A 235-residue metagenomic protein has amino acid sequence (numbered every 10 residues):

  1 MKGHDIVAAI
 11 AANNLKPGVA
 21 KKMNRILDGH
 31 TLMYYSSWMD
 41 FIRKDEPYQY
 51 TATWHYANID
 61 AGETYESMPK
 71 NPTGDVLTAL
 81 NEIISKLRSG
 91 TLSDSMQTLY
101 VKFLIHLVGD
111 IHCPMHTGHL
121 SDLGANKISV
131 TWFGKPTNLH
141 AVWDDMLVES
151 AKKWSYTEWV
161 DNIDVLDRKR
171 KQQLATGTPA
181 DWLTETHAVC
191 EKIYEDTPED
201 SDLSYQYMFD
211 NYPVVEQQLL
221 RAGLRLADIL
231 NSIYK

Functional and structural regions predicted by a protein language model:
M1-L107, P114, H119-K235: N-terminal, motif-rich segments that launch catalysis or mediate targeting to/interaction with membranes, typified by
